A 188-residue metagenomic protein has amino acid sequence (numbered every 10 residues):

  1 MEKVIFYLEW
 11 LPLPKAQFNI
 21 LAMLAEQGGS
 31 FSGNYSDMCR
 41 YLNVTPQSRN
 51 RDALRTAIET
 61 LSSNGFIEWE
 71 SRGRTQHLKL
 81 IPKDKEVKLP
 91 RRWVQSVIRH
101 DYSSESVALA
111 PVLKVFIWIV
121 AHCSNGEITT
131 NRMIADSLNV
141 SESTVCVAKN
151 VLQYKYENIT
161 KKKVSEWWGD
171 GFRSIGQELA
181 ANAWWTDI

Functional and structural regions predicted by a protein language model:
M1-I188: Electropositive, intrinsically flexible nucleic-acid-contacting patches
